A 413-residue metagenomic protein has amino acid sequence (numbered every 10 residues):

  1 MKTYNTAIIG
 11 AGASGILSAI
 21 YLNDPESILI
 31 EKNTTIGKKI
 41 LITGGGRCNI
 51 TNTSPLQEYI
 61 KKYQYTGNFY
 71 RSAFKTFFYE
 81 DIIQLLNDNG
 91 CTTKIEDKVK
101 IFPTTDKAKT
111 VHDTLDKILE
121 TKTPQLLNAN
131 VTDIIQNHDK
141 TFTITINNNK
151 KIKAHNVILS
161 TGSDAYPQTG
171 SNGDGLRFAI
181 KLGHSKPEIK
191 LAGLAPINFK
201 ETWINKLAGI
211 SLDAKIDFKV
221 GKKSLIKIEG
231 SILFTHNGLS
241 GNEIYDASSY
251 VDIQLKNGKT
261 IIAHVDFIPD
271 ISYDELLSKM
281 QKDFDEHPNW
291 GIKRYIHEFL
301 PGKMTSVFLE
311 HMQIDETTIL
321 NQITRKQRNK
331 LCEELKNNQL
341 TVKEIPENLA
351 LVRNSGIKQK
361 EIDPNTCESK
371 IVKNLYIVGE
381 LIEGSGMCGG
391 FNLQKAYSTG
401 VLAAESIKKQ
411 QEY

Functional and structural regions predicted by a protein language model:
K2-Y4, I146-N156, K227-E229: Core beta-strand elements of the Rossmann-like FAD/NAD(P) dinucleotide-binding domain in flavoenzyme oxidoreductases
Y4-L29, A403-K408: N-terminal Rossmann-like FAD-binding beta1-loop-alpha1 element of flavoenzymes
A7-I9, I30, V131, K151-Q168 (+3 more regions): Short hydrophobic core segments
N23-G45: Glycine-rich FAD pyrophosphate-binding loop
T34-I36, I42, I50, L56-Q57 (+2 more regions): An anion/pyrophosphate-binding glycine-rich loop and adjacent beta-alpha core in soluble alpha-beta enzymes
G45-K98: Glycine-rich active-site loop/strand segments that organize a redox cofactor
L127-A129, S306-S385: A glycine-rich dinucleotide-binding beta-alpha-beta segment and adjacent secondary-structure elements that constitute
L127-T141: A conserved short coil-to-beta-strand element within the FAD-binding core of flavoproteins
